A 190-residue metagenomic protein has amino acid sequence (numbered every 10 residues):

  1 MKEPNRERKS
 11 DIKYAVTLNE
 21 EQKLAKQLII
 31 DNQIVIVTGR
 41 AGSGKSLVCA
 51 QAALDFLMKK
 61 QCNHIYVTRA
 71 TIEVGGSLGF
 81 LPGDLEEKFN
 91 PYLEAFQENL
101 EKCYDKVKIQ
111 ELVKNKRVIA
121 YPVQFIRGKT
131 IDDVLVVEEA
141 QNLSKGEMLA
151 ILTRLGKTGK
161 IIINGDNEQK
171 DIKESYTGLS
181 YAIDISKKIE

Functional and structural regions predicted by a protein language model:
K2-V137, Q141-E190: Conserved helicase motor core of SF1/SF2 NTP-dependent helicases
